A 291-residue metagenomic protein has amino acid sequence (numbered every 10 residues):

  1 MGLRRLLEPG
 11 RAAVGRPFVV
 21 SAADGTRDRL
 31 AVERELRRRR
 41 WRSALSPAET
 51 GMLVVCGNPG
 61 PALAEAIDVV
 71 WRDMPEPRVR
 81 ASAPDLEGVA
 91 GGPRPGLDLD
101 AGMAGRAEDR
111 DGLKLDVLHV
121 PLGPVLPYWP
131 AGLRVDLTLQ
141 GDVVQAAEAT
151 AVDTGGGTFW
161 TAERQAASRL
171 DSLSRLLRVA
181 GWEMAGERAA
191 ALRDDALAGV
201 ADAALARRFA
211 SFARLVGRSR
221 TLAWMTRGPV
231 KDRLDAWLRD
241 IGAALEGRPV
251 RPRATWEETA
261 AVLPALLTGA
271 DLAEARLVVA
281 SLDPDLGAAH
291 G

Functional and structural regions predicted by a protein language model:
M1-R5, R106-E108: Conserved C-terminal region and hinge/linker of Rieske [2Fe-2S] proteins, especially in Rieske oxygenase systems
L3, E8-P95: Cofactor-cradling patches in redox/metallo enzymes
P77, A83-G291: Metal/cofactor-centered catalytic core regions of large enzymes
